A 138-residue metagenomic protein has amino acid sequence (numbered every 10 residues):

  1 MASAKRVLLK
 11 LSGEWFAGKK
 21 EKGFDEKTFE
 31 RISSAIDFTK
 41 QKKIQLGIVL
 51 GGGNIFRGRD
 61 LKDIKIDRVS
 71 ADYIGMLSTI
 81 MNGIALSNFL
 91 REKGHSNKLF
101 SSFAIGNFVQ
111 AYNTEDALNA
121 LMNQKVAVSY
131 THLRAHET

Functional and structural regions predicted by a protein language model:
M1-I44: N-terminal glycine-/serine-/threonine-rich phosphate-binding loop
L11-G13, I48-G53: Glycine-rich beta-strand-to-loop/alpha-helix junction loops that act as flexible
K19, V49, F100-S102: Structural motif
I44-G47, K125-V126: Loop/turn-to-beta-strand initiation segments
L50-K62: Short, charge-patterned binding micro-sites
L61, K65-A127: Ligand-binding beta-strand-loop-alpha-helix segment within the catalytic cores of soluble metabolic enzymes
T131-T138: Conserved small/polar residues in nucleotide/adenosyl-binding loops
